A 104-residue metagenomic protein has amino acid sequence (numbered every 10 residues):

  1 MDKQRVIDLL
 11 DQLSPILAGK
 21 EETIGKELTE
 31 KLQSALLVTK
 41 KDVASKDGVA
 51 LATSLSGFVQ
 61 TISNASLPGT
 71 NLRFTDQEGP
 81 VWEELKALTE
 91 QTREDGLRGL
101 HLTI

Functional and structural regions predicted by a protein language model:
D2-V6, G25, L32, A44 (+5 more regions): Intrinsic-disorder-associated interaction segments
K3-V38, E94, L100-H101: Amphipathic, heptad-repeat alpha-helical segments
D8-L9, L36, A50, S54 (+3 more regions): Acidic/proline-rich low-complexity IDRs
E21-P68: Amphipathic alpha-helical interaction modules
I62-I104: Amphipathic alpha-helical binding modules
